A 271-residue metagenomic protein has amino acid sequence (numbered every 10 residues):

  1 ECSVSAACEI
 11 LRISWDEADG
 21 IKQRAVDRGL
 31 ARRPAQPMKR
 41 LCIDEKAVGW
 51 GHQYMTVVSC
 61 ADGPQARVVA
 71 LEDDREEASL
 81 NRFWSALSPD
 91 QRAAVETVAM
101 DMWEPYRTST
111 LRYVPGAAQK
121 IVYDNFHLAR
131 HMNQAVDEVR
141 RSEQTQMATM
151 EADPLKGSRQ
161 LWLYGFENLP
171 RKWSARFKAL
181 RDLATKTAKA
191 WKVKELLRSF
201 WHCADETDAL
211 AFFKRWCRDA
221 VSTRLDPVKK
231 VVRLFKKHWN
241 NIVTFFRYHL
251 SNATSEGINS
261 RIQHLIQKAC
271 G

Functional and structural regions predicted by a protein language model:
E1-H52, A93, I242-V243: Short, positively charged, Gly/Tyr-enriched micro-motifs that form contact patches at catalytic or ligand/partner
L11, K22, E72, M102 (+1 more regions): Glycine-rich, histidine-containing beta strand-loop boundary motifs that form or position
A25, V57-S59, R112-A118, V136-R141: Short secondary-structure boundary/capping segments
E45, D74, D101: Conserved residues at beta->alpha junctions
E45, E143, E256: Acidic-residue sensor for enzyme active/binding pockets
W50-Q53, A61-Q65, N81, L87-K120 (+2 more regions): Acidic/histidine-rich catalytic cores and adjacent linkers of DNA breakage/strand-transfer/modification proteins
D62-A78: Glycine-rich phosphate-binding "P-loop"
N125-T149: Short alpha-helix plus adjacent loop in nuclease-associated cores
